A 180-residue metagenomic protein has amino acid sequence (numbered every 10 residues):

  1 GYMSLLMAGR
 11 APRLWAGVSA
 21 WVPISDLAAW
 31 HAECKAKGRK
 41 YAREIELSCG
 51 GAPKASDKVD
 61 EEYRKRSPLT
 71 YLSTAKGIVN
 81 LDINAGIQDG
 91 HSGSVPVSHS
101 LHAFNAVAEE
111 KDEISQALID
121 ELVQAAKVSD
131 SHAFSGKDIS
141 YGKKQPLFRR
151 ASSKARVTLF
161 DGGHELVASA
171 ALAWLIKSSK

Functional and structural regions predicted by a protein language model:
G1-P12: Short glycine-enriched nucleophile-adjacent loop and the immediately C-terminal alpha-helix near the catalytic center
S4-L5, L69, S100, F104 (+2 more regions): Extracytoplasmic/secreted envelope proteins and their assembly/folding machinery, especially bacterial periplasmic
L6, A29-E33, G93-V97, S169-A170: Short, solvent-exposed loop/turn and secondary-structure capping segments
R10, A16-G17, P23-I24, A28-T74 (+1 more regions): Mobile cap/lid helix-loop segments that gate and shape the active-site cleft of serine hydrolases
P12-G17, G77-D82, S152-R156: Loop/turn elements at helix/coil->beta-strand transitions in domains of secreted/extracellular proteins
S19-I24, N84, F160: Alpha/beta-hydrolase-fold catalytic nucleophile elbow
V59-G136, Y141-R150: Serine-hydrolase catalytic core
R149-K180: Catalytic active-site module of serine/aspartate enzymes centered on a nucleophile-bearing elbow/loop
